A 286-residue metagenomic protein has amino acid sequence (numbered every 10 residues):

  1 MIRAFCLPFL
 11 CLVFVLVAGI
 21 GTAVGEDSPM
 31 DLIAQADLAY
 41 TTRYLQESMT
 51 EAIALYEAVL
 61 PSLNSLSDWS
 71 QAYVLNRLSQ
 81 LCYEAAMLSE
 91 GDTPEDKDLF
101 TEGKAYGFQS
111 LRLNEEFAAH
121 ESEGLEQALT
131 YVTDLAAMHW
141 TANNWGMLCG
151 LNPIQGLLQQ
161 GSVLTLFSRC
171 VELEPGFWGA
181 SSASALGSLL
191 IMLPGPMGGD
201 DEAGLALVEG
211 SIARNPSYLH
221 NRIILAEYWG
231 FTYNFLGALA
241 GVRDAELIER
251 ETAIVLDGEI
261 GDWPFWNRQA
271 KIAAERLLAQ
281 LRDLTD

Functional and structural regions predicted by a protein language model:
M1-A4: Positively charged n-region of N-terminal signal peptides that target proteins for export
P8-G19: Bacterial N-terminal signal peptides
A23-G25: Boundary at the C-terminal end of the N-terminal hydrophobic targeting segment
D31-E57, N64-W69, L78-R169, L173 (+4 more regions): Short coil/linker segments at helix-helix boundaries
P216-R222: Alpha-solenoid helical repeat architecture
A274-L278: Beta-propeller domains
A279, L284-D286: Extracytoplasmic and endomembrane cell-envelope/extracellular-matrix remodeling and assembly machinery
